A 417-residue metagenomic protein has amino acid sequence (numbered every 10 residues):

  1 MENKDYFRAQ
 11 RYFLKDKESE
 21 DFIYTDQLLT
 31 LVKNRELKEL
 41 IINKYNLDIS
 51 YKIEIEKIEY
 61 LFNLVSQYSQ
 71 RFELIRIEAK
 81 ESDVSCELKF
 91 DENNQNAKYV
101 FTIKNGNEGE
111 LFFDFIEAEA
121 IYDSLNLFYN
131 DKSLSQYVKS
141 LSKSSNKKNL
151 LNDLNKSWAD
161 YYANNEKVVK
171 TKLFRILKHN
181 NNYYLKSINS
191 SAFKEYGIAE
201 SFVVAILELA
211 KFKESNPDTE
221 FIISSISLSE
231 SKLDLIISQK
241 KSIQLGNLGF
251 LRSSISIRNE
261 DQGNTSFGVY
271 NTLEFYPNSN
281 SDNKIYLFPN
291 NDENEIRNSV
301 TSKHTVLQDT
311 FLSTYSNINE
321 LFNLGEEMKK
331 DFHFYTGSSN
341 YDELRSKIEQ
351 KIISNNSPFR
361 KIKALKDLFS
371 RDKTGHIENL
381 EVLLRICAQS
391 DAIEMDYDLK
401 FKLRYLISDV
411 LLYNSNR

Functional and structural regions predicted by a protein language model:
E2-F202: Feature for intrinsically disordered/low-complexity regulatory segments and propeptides
F193-R417: Intrinsic disorder/low-complexity polar-acidic segments
